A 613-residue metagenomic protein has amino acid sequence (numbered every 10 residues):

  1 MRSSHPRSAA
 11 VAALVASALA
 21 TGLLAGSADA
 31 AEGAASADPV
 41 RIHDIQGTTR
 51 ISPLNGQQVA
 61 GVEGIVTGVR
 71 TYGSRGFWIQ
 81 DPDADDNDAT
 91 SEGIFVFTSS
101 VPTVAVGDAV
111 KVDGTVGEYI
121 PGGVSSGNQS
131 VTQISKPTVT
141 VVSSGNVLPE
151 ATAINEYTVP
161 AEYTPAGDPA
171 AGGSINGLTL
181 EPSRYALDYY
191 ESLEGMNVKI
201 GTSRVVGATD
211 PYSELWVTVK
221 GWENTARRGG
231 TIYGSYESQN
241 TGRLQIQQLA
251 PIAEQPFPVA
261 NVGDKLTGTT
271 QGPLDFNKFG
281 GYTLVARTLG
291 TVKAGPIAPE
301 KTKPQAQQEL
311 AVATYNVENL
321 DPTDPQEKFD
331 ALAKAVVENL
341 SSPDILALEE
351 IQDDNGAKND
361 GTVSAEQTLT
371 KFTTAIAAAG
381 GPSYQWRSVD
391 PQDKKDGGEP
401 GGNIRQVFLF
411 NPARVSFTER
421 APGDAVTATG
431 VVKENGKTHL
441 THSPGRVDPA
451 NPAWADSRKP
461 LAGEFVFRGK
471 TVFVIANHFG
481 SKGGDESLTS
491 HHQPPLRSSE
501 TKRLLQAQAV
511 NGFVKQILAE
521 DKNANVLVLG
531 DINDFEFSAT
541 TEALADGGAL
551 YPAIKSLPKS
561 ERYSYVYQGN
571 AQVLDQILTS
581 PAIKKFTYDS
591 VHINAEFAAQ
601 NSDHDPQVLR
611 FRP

Functional and structural regions predicted by a protein language model:
M1-G33: Secretory targeting and sorting signals
R2, A25, H43-Q46, Q352 (+1 more regions): Generic, ordered loop/turn and secondary-structure boundary motif
H5, Q46-T49, T138, N355 (+2 more regions): Solvent-exposed, flexible loop/coil residues
G26, I134, V205, F417-T418 (+1 more regions): A broad structural signal for short, well-ordered beta-strand segments within beta-sheet-rich domains
A31-A311, Y315, N319-I345, V426 (+3 more regions): Extended non-catalytic accessory segments flanking core domains
T283-P613: Divalent cation-coordinating acidic motifs and surrounding scaffolds that mediate Ca2+/Mg2+/Mn2+/Zn2+-dependent binding
